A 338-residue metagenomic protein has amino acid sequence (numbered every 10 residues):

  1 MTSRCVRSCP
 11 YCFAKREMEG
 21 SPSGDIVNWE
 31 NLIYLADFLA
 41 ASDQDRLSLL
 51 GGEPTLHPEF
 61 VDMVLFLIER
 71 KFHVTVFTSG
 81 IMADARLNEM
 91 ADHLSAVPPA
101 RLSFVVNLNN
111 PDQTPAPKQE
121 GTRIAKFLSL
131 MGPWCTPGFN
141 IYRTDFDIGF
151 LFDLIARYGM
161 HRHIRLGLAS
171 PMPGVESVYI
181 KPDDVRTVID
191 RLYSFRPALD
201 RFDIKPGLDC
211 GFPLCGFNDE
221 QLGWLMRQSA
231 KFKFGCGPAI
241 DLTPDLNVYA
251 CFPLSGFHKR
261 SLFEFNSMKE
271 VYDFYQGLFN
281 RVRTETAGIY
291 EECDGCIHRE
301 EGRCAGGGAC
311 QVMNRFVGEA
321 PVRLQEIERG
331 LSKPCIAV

Functional and structural regions predicted by a protein language model:
M1-E30: Canonical Radical SAM [4Fe-4S] cluster-binding loop centered on the CxxxCxxC motif and its immediate flanking residues
M18, W29-L50, H57-K181: Radical SAM/AdoMet-radical enzyme domain recognition
G24-I26, G52-E53, L225-M226: Short, flexible loop segments at the rims of nucleotide/cofactor-binding pockets, characterized by
H163, S170-F257, R299: A C-terminal junction/extension of Radical SAM enzymes
N247-V248, F252-V338: Flexible mid-to-C-terminal extensions adjoining Fe-S/redox cofactors in radical SAM and related proteins
